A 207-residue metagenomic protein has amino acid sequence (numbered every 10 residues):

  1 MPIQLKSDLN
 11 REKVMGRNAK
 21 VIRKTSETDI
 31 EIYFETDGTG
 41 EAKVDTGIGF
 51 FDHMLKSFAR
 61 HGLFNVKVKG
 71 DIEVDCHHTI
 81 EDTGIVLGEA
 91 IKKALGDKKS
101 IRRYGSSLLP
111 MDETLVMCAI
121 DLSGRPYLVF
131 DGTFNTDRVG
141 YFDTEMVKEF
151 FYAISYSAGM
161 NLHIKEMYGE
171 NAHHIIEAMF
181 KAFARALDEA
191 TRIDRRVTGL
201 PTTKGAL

Functional and structural regions predicted by a protein language model:
D8-N10: Intrinsic-disorder-associated, low-complexity terminal segments enriched in Asp/Asn/His/Tyr and depleted of Lys/Arg
V14-L207: N-terminal intrinsically disordered, cationic/polar leader segments that include organellar targeting peptides
